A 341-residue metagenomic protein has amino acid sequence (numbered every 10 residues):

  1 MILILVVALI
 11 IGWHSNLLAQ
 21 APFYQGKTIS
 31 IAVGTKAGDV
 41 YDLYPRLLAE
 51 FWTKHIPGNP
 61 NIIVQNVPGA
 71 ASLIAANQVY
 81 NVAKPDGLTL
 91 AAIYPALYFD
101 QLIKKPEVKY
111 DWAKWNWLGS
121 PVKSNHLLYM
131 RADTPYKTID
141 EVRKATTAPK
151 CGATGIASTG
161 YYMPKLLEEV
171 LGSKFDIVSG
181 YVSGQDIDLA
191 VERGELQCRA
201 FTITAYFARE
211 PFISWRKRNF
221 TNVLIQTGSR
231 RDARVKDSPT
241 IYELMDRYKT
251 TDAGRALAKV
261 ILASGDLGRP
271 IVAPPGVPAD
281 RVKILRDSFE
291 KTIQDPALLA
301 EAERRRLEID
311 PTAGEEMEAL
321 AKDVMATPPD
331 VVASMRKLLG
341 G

Functional and structural regions predicted by a protein language model:
I2-W13: Bacterial N-terminal signal peptides
W13-A19: Sec/Tat signal peptide C-region and signal peptidase I cleavage site
I29, W52-G58, Q78-T89, L97-R193 (+2 more regions): Hinge/capping helix and adjacent helix->loop/strand transition within the periplasmic-binding protein
S30-P45, P68-A71, G152-T159: Extracytoplasmic "Venus flytrap"
V67-A75, V178-R193, T204-A208, E315: Short helix-initiation/N-cap motifs at beta->coil->alpha
P95-E107, Y161, K165-V170, R193 (+1 more regions): A ligand-binding cleft/hinge motif common to bilobed small-molecule-binding domains
D111-P121, K174-G180, P211-S264, A313 (+1 more regions): Short beta-strand->loop
